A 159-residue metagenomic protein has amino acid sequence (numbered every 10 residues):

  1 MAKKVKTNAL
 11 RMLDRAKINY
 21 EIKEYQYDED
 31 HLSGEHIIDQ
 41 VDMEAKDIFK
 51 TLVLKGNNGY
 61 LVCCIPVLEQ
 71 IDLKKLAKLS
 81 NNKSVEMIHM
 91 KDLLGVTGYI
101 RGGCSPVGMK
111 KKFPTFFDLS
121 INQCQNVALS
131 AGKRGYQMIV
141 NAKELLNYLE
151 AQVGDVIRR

Functional and structural regions predicted by a protein language model:
M1-R159: Extended, low-hydrophobicity, polar/charged segments
